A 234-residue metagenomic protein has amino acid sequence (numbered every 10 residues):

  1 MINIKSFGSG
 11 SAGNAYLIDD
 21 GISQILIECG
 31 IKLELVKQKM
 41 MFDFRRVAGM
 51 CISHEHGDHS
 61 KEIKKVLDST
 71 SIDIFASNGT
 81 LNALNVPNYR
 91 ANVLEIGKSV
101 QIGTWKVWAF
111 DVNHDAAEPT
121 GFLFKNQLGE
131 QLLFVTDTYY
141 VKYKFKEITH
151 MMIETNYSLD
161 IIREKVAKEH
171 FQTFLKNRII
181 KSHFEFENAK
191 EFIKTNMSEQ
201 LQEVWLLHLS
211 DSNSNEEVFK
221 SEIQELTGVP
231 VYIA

Functional and structural regions predicted by a protein language model:
M1-F42, T120-D137, H150: Conserved beta-strand hairpin/beta-sheet module of binuclear metal-dependent hydrolase folds, prominently
G8-S9, C29-I31, E55, T80 (+4 more regions): Active-site metal-binding loops of divalent metal-dependent hydrolases
K32-S77: Active-site metal-binding motif and surrounding structural segment of the metallo-beta-lactamase
H56-S60, L81-L84, A116-A117, V141-Y143 (+2 more regions): Active-site environment of divalent metal-dependent phosphoester hydrolases
K61-T70, N85-V86, S214-E222: Metal-dependent catalytic neighborhoods of phosphoester/phosphodiester hydrolases
A76-G129: Metallo-beta-lactamase
K98, T104-H114, N126-E130, T138-Y140 (+1 more regions): Conserved catalytic scaffold of divalent metal-dependent phosphoesterases
K146-A234: Cap/insert and terminal regions of metallo-dependent hydrolase folds
